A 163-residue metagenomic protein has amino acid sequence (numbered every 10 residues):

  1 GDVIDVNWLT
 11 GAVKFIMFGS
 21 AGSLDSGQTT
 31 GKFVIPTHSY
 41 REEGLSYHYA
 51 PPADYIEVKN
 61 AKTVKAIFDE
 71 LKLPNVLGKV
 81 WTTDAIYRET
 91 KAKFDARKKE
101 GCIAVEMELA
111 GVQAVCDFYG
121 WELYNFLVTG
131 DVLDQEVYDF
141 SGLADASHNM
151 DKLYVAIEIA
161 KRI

Functional and structural regions predicted by a protein language model:
G1-V58, K62-T63, F118: Metabolite-binding pocket within alpha/beta catalytic cores that recognizes anionic/polar moieties
V13, I103, E122: Short acidic/polar active-site loop segments enriched in Thr and Asp
G22, W81-I86, G111, V128-V132: Glycine-rich beta-alpha junction loops
D54-K99: Active-site rim beta-loop-alpha module in soluble metabolic enzymes
I56-V64, T90, V105, L109 (+1 more regions): Generic structural signal for well-ordered, non-membrane alpha-helical segments in soluble metabolic enzymes
A110-D145: Zn-dependent metallopeptidase/amidohydrolase metal-coordination segment
L133-I163: His/Asp/Glu-rich mid-to-C-terminal helical/loop segments that flank catalytic regions of hydrolases
